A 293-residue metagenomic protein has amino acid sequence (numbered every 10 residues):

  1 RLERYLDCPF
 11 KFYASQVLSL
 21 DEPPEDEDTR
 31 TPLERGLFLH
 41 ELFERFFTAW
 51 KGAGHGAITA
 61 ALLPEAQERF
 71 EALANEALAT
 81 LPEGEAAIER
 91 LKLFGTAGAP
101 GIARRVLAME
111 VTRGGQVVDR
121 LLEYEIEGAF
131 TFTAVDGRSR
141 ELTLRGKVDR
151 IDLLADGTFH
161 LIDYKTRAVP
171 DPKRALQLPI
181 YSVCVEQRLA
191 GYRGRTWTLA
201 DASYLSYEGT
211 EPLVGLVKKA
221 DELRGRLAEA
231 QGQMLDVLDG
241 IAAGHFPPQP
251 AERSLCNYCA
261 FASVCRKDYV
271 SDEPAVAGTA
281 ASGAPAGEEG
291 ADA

Functional and structural regions predicted by a protein language model:
R1-A293: RecB-family 4Fe-4S metal-dependent nuclease core
